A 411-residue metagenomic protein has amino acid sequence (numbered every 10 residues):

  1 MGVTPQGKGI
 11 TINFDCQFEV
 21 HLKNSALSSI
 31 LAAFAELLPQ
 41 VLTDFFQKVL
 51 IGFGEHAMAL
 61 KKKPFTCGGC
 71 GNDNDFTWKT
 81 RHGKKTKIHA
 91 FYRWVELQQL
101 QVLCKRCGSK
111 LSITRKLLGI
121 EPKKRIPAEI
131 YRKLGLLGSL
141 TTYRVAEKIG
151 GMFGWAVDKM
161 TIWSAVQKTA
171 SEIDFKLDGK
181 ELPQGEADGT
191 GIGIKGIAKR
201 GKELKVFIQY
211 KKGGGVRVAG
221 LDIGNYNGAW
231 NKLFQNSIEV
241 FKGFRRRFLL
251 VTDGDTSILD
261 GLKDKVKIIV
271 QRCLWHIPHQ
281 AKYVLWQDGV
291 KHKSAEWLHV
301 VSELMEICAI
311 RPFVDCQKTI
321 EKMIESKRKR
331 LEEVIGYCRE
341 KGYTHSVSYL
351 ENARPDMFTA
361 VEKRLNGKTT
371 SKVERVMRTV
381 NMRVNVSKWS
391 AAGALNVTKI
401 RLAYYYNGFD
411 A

Functional and structural regions predicted by a protein language model:
M1-L103, L117-E181, I192, K363 (+4 more regions): Charged, often Cys/His-bearing segments associated with DNA-binding zinc-finger transcription factors
G2-E19, F76-R81, W94-V95, Q99 (+9 more regions): RNase H-like nuclease fold core
G2-T43, K63-P64, F241-Q271, W275-K282 (+1 more regions): Acidic/histidine-rich catalytic cores and adjacent linkers of DNA breakage/strand-transfer/modification proteins
C67-C70, C104-C107, I269, C273: Disulfide-bonded cysteines in secreted/extracellular proteins and peptides
P127-A128, K199-R200, K232-F234, L285-D288 (+2 more regions): Surface-exposed beta-strand edges and their flanking turn/coil or helix-capping segments
T141-E147, G213-A219, P278: Glycine-rich, often proline-containing surface loops adjacent to acidic residues and nearby aromatics that form
